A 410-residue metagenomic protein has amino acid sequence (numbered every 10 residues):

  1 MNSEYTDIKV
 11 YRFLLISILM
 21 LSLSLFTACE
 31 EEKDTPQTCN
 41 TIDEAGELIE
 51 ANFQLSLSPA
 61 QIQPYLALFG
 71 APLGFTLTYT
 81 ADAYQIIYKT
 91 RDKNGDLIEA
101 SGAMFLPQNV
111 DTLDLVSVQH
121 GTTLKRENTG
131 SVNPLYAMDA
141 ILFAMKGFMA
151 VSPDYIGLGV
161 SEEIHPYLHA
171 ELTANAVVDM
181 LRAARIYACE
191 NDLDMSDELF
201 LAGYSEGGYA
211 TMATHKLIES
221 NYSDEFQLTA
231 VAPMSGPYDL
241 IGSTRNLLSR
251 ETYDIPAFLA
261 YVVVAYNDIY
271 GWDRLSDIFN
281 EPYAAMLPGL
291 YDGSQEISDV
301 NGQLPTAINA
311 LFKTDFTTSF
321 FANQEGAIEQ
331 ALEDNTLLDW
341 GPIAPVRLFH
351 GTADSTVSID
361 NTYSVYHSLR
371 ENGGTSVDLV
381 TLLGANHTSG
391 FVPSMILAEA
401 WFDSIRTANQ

Functional and structural regions predicted by a protein language model:
E31-D111: Catalytic-loop region of hydrolases
N40, M234-D339: Accessory cap/linker subdomain of secreted extracellular hydrolases
N94-S101, P107-L142: Short, surface-exposed "cap/lid" segments of acyl-processing enzymes
Y167-C189: Alpha/beta-hydrolase active-site loop
A183-Y253: Primarily recognizes the serine-hydrolase "nucleophile elbow" in alpha/beta-hydrolase and SGNH/GDSL folds
T214, A344-V346, S358-S368: Short alpha-helix in the alpha/beta-hydrolase fold that links the catalytic acid
L348-D354: Short beta-strand/loop motif that positions the catalytic acidic residue of the alpha/beta-hydrolase fold
A353, G374-L397: Histidine-bearing beta->alpha loop at or near hydrolase active sites
